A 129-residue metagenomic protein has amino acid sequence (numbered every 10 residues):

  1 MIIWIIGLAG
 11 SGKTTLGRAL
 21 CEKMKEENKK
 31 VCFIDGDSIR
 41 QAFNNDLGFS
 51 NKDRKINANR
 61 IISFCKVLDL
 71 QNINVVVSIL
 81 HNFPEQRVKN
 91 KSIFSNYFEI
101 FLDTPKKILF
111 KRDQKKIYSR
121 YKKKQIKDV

Functional and structural regions predicted by a protein language model:
I3-I5: Hydrophobic anchor at the beta1->P-loop junction of P-loop NTPases
L8: P-loop (Walker A) phosphate-binding loop of NTP-binding proteins
S11, G17-F64: Conserved substrate/cofactor phosphate-moiety recognition/catalytic segment in nucleotide-dependent phosphotransferases
K30, L68-S78, F98: Loop/turn-to-beta-strand initiation segments
R54-I62, P84, D103-K107, K115: Amphipathic alpha-helical transducer elements in NTP-driven molecular machines
V76-N82, N90-R112: Conserved phosphate-donor/acceptor-positioning beta-strand/loop module used by diverse small-molecule
K106, K111-V129: Small-molecule kinase domains that catalyze NTP-dependent phosphoryl transfer to phosphate-bearing small molecules
